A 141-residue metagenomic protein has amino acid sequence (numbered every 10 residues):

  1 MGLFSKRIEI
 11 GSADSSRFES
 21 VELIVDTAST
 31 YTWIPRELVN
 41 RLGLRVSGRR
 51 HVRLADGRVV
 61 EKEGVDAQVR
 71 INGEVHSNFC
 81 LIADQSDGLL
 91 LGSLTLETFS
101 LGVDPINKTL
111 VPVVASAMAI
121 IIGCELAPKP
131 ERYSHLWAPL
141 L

Functional and structural regions predicted by a protein language model:
M1-L141: Pepsin/retropepsin-fold aspartyl endopeptidases
